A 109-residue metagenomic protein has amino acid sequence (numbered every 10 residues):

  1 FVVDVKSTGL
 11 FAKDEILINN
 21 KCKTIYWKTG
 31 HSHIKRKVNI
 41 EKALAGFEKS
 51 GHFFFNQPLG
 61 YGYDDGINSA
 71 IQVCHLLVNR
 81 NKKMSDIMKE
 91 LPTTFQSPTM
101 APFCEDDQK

Functional and structural regions predicted by a protein language model:
F1-K109: Phosphate-binding and adjacent anionic-ligand microenvironments
